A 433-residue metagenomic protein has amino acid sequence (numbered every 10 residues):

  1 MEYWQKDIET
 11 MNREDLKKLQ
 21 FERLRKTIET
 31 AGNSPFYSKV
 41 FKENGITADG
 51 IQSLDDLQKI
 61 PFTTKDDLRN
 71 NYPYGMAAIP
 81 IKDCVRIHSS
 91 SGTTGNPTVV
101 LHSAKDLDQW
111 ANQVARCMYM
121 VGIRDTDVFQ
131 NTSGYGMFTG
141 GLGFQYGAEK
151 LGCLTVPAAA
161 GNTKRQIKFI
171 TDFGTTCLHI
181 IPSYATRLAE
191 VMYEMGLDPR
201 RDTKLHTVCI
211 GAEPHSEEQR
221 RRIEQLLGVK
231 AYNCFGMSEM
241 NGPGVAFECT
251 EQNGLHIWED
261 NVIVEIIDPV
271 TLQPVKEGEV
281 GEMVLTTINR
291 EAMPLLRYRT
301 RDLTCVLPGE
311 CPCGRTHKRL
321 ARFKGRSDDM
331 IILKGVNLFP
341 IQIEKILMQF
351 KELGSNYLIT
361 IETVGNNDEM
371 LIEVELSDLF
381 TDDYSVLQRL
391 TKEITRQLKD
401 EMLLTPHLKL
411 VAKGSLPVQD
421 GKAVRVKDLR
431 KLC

Functional and structural regions predicted by a protein language model:
M1-S89, G95-N112, R116-M120, N366-V374 (+4 more regions): Nucleotide 5′-phosphate-binding alpha/beta core
A31, S90-T93, F129, L178 (+4 more regions): Conserved S/T- and glycine-rich ATP-binding loop of Class I adenylate-forming
S103-C117, V128-R187: AMP-binding/adenylate-forming
I123-D127: Short helix-loop-beta connector
V128-Q130, M195-H215: Conserved helix-loop-beta element of the AMP-binding
L178, N289-M402, G421: AMP-binding/adenylate-forming catalytic core of the ANL superfamily
A185-K204, R221-Q225: Adenylate-forming
H206, H215-E310: Conserved AMP-binding/adenylate-forming
